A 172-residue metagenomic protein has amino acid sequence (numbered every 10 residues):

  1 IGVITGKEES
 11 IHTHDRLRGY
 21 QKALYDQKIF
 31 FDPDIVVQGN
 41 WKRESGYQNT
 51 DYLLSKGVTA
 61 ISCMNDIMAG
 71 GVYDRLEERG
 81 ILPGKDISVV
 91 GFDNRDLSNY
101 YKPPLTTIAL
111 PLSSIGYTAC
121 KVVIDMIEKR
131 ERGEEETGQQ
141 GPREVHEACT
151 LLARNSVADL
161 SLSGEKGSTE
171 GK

Functional and structural regions predicted by a protein language model:
I1-K28, D34, G138-A158: An alpha-beta-alpha
E8, D15, N40-W41, M64-I67 (+1 more regions): Short beta->alpha linker loops
I11, W41, L97-N99: Generic structural signal for helix capping and beta-alpha/helix-loop junctions
H12-R16, G46, L112, G116: Conserved donor sugar-nucleotide recognition element shared by glycan-biosynthetic enzymes
G19, S45, G71-V72: Phosphate- and divalent-cation-binding pockets in alpha/beta enzyme and binding domains that engage nucleotide-derived
D34-E44: Short beta->alpha junction loops
N49-E165: Flexible loop/turn connectors
G167-G171: A compositional/biophysical signature of low hydrophobicity enriched in polar/charged and small residues
